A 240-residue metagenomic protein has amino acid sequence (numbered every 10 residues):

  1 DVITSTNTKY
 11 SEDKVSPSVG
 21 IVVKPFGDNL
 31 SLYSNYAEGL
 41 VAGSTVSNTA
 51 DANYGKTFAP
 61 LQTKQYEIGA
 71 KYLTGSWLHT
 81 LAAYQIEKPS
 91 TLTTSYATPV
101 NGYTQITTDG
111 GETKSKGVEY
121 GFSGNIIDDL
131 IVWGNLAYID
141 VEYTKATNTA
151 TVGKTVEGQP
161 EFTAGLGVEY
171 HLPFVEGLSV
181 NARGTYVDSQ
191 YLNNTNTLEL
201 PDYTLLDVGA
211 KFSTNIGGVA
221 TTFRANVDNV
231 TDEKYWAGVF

Functional and structural regions predicted by a protein language model:
D1-K88: Structural signature of Gram-negative outer-membrane beta-barrels, strongest in the C-terminal barrel of TonB-dependent
D1-S5, S44-N53, T91-P99, I139 (+3 more regions): Outer-membrane beta-barrel translocator domains and adjoining extracellular loop/strand segments of Gram-negative
S5-D13, N53-Q62, T108-S115, A150-E161 (+1 more regions): Replace "Gram-negative outer membrane beta-barrel proteins" with "bacterial and organellar outer membrane beta-barrel
S11, V19-V23, I68-Y72, Y120-G124 (+4 more regions): Residues on the lipid-exposed face of transmembrane beta-strands in outer-membrane beta-barrel proteins
F26, L73-G75, I127, P173 (+1 more regions): Short strand-coil-strand connectors
S31-A37, A59-N125, V132, A137 (+4 more regions): Membrane-embedded beta-barrel scaffold of Gram-negative outer-membrane proteins
S34, K64-Y66, V156-F240: Conserved C-terminal beta-signal and adjacent last beta-strands/turns of outer-membrane beta-barrel proteins
Q85-E87, T107-N194: Gram-negative outer-membrane beta-barrel transporters
